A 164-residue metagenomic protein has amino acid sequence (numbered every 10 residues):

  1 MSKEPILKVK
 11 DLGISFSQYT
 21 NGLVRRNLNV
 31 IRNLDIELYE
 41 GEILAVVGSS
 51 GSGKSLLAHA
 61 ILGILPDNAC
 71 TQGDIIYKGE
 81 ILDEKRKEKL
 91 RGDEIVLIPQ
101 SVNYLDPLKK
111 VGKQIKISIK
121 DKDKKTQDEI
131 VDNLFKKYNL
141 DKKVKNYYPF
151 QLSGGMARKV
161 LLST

Functional and structural regions predicted by a protein language model:
L7, N29-N33, L90: Conserved structural motif at the start of ABC-family nucleotide-binding domains
A45, L97, V160-T164: ABC ATPase nucleotide-binding domain "signature" region
V47-S49: The feature captures the beta-strand-to-loop junction immediately N-terminal to the Walker
C70-I81: Conserved ABC transporter NBD signature motif
I81-V96, D121: ABC ATPase NBD coupling module
S101, P107-D121: Q-loop/switch helix immediately C-terminal to the Walker
T126-K143: Conserved ABC ATPase "signature" region
Y148-L152, M156: Conserved ABC ATPase signature
